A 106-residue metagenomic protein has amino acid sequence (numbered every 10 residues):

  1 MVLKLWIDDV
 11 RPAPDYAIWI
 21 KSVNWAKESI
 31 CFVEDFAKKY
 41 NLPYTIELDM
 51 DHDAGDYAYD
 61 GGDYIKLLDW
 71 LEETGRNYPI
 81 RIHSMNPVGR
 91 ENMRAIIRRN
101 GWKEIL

Functional and structural regions predicted by a protein language model:
M1-L106: Catalytic phosphate/metal-binding cores of nucleic-acid and nucleotide-processing enzymes, i.e., regions that mediate
